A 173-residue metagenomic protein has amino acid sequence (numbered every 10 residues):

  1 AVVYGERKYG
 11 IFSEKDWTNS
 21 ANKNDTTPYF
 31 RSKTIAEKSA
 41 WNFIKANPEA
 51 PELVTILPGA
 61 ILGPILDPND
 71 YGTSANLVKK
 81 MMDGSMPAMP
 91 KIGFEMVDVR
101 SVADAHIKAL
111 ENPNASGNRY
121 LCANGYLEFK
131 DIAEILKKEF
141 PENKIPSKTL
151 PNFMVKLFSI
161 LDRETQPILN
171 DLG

Functional and structural regions predicted by a protein language model:
A1-Y29, P48, V54: Conserved Rossmann-fold NAD(P)-dependent oxidoreductase catalytic core, especially the SDR/UDP-sugar
V2-V3, I61-G63, V102: Conserved sequence/active-site signature of Rossmann-fold short-chain dehydrogenase/reductase
N19-D25, D67-P68, T73-S101: A conserved pocket-lining segment of Rossmann-fold NAD(P)-dependent short-chain dehydrogenase/reductase
Y29-E37: Active-site YXXXK catalytic motif of short-chain dehydrogenase/reductase
S32, F94-R100, N124-L127: Residue-level signal for the nucleotide or nucleotide-sugar donor/cofactor binding architecture
A36-I65: Conserved beta-loop-beta element that borders a ligand/cofactor-binding pocket
P48-P51, G63-N76, A109-R119: Glycine/proline-rich active-site loop of Rossmann-fold NAD(P)-dependent oxidoreductases
A105-L169: Mid/C-terminal beta-alpha module of Rossmann-like enzyme folds, strongest in SDR-family dehydrogenases/epimerases
